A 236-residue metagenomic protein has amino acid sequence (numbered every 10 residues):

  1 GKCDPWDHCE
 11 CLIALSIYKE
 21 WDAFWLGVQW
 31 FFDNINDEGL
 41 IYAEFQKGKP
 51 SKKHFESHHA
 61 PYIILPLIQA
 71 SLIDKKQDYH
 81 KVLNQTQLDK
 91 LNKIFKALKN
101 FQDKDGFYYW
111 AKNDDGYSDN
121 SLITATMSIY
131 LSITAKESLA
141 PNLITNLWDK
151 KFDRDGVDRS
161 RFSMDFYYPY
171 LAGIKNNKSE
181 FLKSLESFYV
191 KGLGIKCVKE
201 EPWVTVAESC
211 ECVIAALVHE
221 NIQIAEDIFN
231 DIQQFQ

Functional and structural regions predicted by a protein language model:
G1-E10, A14-A23, Q29-N36, A60 (+2 more regions): Active-site core of glycosidic bond-cleaving carbohydrate-active enzymes
K2-Q102, I123-T126, A225-F229: Aromatic-rich carbohydrate-recognition surfaces in CAZymes
D4-P5, S57-H58, K76, K81-E208: Extended ligand-binding clefts on enzyme/binding-domain cores
S16, I68, S121, L131-T134 (+1 more regions): Hydrophobic/aromatic side-chain positions at a characteristic register within alpha-helices of tetratricopeptide repeats
S71-L72, I129-T134, Q234-Q236: Short, intrinsically disordered, charge-balanced linker/junction segments flanking boundaries in proteins
